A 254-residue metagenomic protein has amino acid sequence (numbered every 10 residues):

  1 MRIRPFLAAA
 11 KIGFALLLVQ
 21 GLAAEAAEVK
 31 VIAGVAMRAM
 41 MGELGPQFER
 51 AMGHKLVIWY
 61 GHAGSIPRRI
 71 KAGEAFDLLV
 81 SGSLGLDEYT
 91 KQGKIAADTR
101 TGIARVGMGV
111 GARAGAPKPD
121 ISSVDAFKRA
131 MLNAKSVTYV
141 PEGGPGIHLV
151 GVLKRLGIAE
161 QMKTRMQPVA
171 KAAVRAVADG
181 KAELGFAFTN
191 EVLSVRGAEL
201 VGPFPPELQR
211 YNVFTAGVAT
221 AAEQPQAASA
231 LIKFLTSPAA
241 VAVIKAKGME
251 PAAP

Functional and structural regions predicted by a protein language model:
M1-L7: N-terminal secretory signal peptides that target proteins for export/translocation
A9-G21: Bacterial N-terminal signal peptides
A24-A72, V80-G93, A97, T101-V106 (+1 more regions): Exported/periplasmic ABC-transporter solute-binding proteins
